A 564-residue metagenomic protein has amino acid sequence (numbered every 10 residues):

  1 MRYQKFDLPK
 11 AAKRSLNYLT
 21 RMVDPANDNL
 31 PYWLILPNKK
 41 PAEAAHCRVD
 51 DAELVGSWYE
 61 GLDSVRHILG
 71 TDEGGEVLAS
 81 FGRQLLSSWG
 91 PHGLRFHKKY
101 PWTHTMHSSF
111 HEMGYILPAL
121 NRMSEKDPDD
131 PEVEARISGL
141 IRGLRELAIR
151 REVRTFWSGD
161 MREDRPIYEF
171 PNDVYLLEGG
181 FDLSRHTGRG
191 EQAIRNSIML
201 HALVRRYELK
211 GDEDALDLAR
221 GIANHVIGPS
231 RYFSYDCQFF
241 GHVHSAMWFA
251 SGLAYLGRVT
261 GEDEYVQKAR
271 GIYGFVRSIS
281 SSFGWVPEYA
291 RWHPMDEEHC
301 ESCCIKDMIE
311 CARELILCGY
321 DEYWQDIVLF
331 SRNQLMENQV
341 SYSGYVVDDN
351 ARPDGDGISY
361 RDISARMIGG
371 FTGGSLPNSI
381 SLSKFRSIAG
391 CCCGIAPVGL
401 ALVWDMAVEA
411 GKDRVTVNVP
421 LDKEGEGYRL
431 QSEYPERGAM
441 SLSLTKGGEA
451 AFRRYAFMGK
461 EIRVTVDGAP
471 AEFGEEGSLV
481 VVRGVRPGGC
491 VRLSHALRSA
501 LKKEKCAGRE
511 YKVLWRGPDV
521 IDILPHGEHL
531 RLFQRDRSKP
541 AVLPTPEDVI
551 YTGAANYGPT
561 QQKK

Functional and structural regions predicted by a protein language model:
M1-A12, V65-A79, M123-R145, R206-R220 (+3 more regions): Structural helix-adjacent loops and short alpha-helical linkers that scaffold large soluble proteins
M1-S57, G61-S64, I68-K98, A135-Y175 (+1 more regions): Low-complexity, Ser/Thr/Pro/Gly-enriched N-terminal "stalk/linker" regions
L16-N17, A269, W324-M336, V340-G438 (+2 more regions): C-terminal beta-rich recognition modules with glycine/proline-rich loops and embedded aromatic residues
D28-V49, L94-Y115, F156-E191, F233-L256 (+2 more regions): Carbohydrate-binding/catalytic loop surfaces
C47-H67, T105-E125, G188-Y207, G241-R258 (+3 more regions): Well-ordered alpha-helical segments within folded domains of soluble proteins
I141-Y232: Solenoidal tandem-repeat scaffolds enriched in leucines and small polar residues
R258-I279, M295-S343: Catalytic-core region of carbohydrate-active enzymes that cleave or remodel glycosidic bonds
G459-G484, L501-A507: Solvent-exposed beta-strand/loop surfaces of large extracellular or lumenal domains
